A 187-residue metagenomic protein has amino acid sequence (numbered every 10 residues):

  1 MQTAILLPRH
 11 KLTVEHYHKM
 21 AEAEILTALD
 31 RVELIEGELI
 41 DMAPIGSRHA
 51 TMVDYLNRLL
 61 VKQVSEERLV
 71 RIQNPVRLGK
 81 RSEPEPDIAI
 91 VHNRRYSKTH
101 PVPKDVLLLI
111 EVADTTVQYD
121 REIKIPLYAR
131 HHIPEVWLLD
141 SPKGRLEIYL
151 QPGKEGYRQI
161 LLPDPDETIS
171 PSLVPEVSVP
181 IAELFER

Functional and structural regions predicted by a protein language model:
M1-R187: Gly/Pro/Ser/Thr-rich low-complexity, intrinsically disordered segments predominantly at protein N-termini
